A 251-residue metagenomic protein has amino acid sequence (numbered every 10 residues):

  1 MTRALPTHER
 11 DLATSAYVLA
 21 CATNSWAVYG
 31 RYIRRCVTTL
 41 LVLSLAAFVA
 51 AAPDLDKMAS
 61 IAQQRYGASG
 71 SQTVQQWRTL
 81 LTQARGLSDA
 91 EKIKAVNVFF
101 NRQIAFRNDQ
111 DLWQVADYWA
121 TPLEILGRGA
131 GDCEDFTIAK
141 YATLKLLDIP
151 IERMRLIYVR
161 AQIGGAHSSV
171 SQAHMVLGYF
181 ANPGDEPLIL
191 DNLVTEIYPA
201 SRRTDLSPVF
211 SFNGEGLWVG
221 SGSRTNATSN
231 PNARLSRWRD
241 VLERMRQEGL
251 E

Functional and structural regions predicted by a protein language model:
T2-A13, Y17, W26, F48-E251: A structural boundary/capping signal
T2-R3, R31-R34: Positively charged n-region of N-terminal signal peptides that target proteins for export
L19-Y32: Short, Lys/Arg-rich N-terminal segment immediately upstream of the first membrane anchor
R34-R35, K140: Basic side chains
R35-A47: Bacterial N-terminal signal peptides
